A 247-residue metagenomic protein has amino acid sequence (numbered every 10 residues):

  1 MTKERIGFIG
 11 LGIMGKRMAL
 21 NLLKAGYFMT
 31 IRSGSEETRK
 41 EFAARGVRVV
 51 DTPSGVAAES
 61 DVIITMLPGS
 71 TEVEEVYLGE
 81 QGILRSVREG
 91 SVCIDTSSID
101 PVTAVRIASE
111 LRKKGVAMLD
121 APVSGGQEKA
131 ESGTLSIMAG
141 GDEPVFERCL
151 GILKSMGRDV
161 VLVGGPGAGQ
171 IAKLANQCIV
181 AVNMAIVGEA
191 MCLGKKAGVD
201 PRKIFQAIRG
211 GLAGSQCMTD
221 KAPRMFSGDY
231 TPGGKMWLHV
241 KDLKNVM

Functional and structural regions predicted by a protein language model:
M1-M66, S91, T96: NAD(P)+-binding Rossmann beta1-loop-alpha1 motif at the extreme N-terminus of oxidoreductases
I6, S98-Q177, A181: Rossmann-fold dinucleotide-binding core
M29, V49, A117-L119, V160 (+1 more regions): Hydrophobic beta-strand scaffold residues
P53-A117: Rossmann-fold NAD(P) dinucleotide-binding segment
P166, Q170, G214-M247: Interdomain hinge/lid region at the active-site interface of Rossmann-like NAD(P)-dependent oxidoreductases
V199-L212: Small-residue-rich helix-loop
